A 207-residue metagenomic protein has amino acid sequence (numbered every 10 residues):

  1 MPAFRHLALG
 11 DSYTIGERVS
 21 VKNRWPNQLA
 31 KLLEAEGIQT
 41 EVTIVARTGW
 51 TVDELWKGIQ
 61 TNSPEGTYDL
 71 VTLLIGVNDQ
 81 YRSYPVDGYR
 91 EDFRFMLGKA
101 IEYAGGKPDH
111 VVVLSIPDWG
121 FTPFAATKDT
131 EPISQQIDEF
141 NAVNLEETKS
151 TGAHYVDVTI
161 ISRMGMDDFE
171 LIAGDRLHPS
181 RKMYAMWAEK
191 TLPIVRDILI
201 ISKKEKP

Functional and structural regions predicted by a protein language model:
M1-T48, G58-T67: Serine-esterase "nucleophile elbow" of acetyl-processing enzymes
Y13, G49-T51, D118, S162: Residue-level detector of flexible, active-site-proximal loop/helix-junction positions within diverse enzyme catalytic
E17-R18, D53, R82: Short N-terminal helix/helix-N-cap motif within the alpha/beta-hydrolase-1
R18, T43-W50, D87, K128 (+1 more regions): Acidic/histidine-rich helix-loop elements that form or flank divalent-metal/phosphate-binding sites at the catalytic
N27, E34-E36, V52, F121 (+1 more regions): Intrinsic disorder/low-complexity segments enriched in polar/charged and small flexible residues
K57-P207: Alpha-helical cap/lid subdomain in secreted, periplasmic, or secretory-pathway luminal O-acyl-processing enzymes
